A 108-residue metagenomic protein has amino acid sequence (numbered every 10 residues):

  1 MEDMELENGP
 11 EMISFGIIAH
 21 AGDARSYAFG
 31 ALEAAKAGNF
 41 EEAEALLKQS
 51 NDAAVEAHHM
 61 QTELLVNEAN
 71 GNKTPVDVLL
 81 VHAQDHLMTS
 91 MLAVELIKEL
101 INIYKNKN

Functional and structural regions predicted by a protein language model:
E2-N108: Terminal alpha-helical segments
